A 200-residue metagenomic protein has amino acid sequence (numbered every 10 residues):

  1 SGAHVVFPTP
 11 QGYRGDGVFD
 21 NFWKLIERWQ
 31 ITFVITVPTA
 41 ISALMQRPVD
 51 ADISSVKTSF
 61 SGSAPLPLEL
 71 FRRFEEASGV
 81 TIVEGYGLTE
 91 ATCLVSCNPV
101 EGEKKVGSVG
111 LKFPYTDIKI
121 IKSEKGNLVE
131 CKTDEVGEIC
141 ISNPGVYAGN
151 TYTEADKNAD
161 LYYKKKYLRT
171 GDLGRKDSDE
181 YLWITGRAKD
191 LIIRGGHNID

Functional and structural regions predicted by a protein language model:
S1-A3, I31-T36, M45-K104, D117: Gly/Ser/Thr-rich phosphate-binding loop
S1-T32, R47: Conserved AMP-binding/adenylation subdomain of ANL enzymes
T39-S42, A64-P65, P144-Y147: Alpha-helix/helix-capping structural signal
S63, G87, G110, D172 (+1 more regions): Active-site glycine-centered loops adjacent to acidic/histidine catalytic or metal-binding residues that shape
N98-P99, G110, V129-E135, G149-E154: Active-site glycine/GP-rich loop and adjacent strand/helix microenvironment that borders small-molecule binding pockets
G107-F113, E130, Y162-K166: Short Gly/Pro-enriched turn/cap motifs at secondary-structure boundaries
K119-S142, S178-D179: Conserved beta-loop-beta connector loops within the AMP-binding
E138-D200: Conserved ATP-binding/catalytic segment of the ANL
